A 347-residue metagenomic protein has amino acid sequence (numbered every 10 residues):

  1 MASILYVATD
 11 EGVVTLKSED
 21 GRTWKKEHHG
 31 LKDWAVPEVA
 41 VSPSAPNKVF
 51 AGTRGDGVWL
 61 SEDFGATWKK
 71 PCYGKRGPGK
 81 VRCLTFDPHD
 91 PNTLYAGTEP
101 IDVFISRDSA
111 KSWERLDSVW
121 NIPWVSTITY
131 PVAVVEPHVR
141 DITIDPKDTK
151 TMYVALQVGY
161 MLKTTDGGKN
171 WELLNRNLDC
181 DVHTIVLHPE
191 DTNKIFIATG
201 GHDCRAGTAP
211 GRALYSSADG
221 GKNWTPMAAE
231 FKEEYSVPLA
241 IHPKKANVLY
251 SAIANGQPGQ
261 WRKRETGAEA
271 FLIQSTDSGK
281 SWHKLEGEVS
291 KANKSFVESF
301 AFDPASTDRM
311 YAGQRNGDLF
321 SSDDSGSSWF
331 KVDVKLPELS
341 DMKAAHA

Functional and structural regions predicted by a protein language model:
M1-A347: Beta-propeller blade termini and top-face loops
